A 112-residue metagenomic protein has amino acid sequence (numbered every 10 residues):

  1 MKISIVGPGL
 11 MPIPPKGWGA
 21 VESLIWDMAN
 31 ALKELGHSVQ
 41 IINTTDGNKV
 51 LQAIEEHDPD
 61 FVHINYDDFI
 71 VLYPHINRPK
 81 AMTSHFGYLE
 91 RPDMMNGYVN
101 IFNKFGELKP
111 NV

Functional and structural regions predicted by a protein language model:
M1-V112: Catalytic cores of nucleotide-sugar-dependent glycosyltransferases that transfer UDP/GDP/TDP-activated
